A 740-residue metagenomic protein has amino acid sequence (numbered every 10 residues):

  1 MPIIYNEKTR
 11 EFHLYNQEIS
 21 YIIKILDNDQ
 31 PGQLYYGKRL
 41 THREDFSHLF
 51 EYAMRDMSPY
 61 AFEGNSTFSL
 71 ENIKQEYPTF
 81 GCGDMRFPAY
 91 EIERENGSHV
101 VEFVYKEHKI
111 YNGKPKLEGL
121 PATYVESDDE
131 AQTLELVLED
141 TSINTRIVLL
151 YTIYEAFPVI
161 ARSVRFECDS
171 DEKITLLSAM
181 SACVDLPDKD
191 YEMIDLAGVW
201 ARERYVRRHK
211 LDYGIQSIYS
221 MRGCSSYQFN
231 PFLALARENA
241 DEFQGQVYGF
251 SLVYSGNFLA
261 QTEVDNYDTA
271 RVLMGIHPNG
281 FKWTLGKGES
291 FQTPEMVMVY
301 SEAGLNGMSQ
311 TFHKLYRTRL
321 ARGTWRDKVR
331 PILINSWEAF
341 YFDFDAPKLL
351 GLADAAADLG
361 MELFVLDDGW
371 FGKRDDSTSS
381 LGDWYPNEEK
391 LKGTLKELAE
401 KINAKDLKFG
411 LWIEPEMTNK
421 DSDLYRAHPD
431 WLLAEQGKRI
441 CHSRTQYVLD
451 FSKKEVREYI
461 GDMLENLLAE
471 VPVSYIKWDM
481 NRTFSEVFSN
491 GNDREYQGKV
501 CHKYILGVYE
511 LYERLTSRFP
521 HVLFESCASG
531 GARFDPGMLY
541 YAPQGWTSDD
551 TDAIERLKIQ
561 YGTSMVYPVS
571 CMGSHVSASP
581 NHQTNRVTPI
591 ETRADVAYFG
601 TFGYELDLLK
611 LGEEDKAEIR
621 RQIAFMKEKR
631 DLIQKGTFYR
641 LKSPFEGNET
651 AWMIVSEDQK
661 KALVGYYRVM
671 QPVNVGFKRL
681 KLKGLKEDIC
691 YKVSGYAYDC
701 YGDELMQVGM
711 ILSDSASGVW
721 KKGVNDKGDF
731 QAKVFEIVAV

Functional and structural regions predicted by a protein language model:
Y5, R10-H13, Y21, P31-E263 (+2 more regions): Polysaccharide-binding surfaces and accessory modules of carbohydrate-active proteins
E18, V164, G288, I334 (+6 more regions): Conserved, mostly hydrophobic/aromatic
E71-L117, E242-N257, V299-T324, M361-D368 (+3 more regions): Glycine-rich, aromatic-flanked loop segments that form ligand/cofactor-binding clefts across common enzyme folds
V100-Y105, W283-E302, F730-I737: Short Pro-Gly-centered flexible turn/kink motifs
E242, P644-K686: Carbohydrate-binding surface patches
W325-G461, Y475: Aromatic-lined carbohydrate-binding/catalytic grooves of carbohydrate-active enzymes
N419, L424-E458, H502-L609: Glycan-recognition surfaces
D703-V740: C-terminal beta-strand-rich structural cap/linker in extracellular carbohydrate-active enzymes
